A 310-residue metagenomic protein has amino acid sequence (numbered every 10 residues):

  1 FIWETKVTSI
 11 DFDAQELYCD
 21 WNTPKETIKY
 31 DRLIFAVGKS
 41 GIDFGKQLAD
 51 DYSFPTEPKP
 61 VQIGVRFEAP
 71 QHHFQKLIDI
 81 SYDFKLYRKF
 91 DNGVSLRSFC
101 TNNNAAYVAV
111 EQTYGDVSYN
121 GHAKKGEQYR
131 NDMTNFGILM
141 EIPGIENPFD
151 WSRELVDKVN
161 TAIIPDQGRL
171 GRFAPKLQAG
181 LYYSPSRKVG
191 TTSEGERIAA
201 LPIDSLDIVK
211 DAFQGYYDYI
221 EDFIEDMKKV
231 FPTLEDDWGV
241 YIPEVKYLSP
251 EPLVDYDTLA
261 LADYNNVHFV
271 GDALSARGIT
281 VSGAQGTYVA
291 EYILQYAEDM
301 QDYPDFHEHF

Functional and structural regions predicted by a protein language model:
F1-F310: Residues forming the flavin
